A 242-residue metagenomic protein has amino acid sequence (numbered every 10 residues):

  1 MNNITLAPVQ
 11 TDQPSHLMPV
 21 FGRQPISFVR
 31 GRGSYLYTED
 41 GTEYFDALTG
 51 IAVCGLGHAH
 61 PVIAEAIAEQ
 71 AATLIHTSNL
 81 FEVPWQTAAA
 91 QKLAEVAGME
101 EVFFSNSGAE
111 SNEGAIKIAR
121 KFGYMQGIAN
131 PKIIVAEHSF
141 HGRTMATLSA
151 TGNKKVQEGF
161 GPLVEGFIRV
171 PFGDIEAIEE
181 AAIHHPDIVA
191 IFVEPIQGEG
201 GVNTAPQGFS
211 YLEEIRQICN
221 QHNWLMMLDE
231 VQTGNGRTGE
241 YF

Functional and structural regions predicted by a protein language model:
N2-F242: Conserved N-terminal phosphate-binding loop of PLP-dependent enzymes in the Aspartate aminotransferase
